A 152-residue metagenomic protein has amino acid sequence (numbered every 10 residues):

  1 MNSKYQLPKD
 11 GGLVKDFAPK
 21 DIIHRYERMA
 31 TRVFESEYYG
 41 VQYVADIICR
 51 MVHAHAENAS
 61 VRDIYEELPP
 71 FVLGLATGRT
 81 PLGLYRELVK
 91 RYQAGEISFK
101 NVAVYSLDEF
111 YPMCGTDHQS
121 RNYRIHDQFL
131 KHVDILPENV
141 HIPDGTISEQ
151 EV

Functional and structural regions predicted by a protein language model:
M1-L73: N-terminal glycine-/serine-/threonine-rich phosphate-binding loop
K4-L7, G11-R28, I97-V152: Ligand-binding beta-strand-loop-alpha-helix segment within the catalytic cores of soluble metabolic enzymes
E35, L75, R79, D144: Conserved residues at beta->alpha junctions
E37, V41, A45, P81 (+3 more regions): Generic structural signal for well-ordered, non-membrane alpha-helical segments in soluble metabolic enzymes
I48-H53, L82-Q93, H126-F129: Short, well-ordered amphipathic alpha-helices
N58-A94: Glycine-rich N-terminal segment of FAD-binding domains in flavoprotein oxidoreductases, spanning the beta-loop-helix
